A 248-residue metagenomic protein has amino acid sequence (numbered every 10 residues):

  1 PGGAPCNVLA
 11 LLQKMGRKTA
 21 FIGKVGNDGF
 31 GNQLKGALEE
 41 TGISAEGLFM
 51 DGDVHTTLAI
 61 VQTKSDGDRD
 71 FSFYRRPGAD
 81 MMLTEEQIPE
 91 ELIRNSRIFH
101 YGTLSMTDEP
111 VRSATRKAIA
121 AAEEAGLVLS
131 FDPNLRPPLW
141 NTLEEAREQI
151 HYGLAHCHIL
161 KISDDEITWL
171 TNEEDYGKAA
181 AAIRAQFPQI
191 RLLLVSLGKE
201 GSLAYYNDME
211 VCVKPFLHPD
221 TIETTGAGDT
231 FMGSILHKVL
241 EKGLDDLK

Functional and structural regions predicted by a protein language model:
A4-K14, T115-A121: Histidine-anchored nucleotide/phosphate-binding helix
N7-K18, T63, K238-E241: Alpha-helix C-terminal capping segments
L12, S163, G228: Short, conserved phosphate/pyrophosphate- and ester-handling motifs at nucleotide-, phospho-/glycolipid
R17, I43, L127, P188: Short phosphate-binding/catalytic loops that engage adenosine nucleotides
K18-T103: Conserved N-terminal subdomain of the carbohydrate kinase-like
E91-L92, Y152-G153, Q186: Structural alpha-helical scaffold elements that stabilize or flank donor/cofactor-binding regions in carbohydrate
L104-A182, L192, E200-G201: Conserved beta-alpha-beta core of the PfkB/ribokinase-like small-molecule kinase fold
A120-A121, E173-K248: Conserved phosphate-binding/catalytic region of the ribokinase-like
